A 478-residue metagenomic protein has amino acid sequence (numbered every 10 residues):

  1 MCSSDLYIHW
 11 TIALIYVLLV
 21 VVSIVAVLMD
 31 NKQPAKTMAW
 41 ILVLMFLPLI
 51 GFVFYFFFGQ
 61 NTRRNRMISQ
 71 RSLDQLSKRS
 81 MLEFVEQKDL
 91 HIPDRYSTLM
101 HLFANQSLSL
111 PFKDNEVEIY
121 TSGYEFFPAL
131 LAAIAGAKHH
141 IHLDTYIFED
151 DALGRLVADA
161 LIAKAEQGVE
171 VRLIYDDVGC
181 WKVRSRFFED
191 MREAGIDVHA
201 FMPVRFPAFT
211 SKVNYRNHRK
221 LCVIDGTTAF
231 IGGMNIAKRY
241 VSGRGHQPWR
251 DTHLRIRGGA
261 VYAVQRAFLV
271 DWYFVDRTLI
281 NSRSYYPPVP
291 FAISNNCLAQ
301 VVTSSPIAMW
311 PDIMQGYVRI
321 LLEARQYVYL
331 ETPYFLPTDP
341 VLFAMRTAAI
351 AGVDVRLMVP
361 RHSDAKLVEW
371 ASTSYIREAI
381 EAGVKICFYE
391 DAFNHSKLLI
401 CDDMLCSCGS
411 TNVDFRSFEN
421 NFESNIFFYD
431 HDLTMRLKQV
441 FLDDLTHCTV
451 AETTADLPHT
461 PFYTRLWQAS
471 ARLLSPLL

Functional and structural regions predicted by a protein language model:
M1-Q315, R319, E323, S363 (+6 more regions): N-terminal localization/anchoring segments of enzymes in phospholipid and broader phosphate metabolism
A308, T332, L336, S363-W370 (+1 more regions): A short glycine-/small-residue-rich loop at the edge of a beta-strand within enzyme catalytic domains
A324-Q326, Y334-R356, P360-R361, A365: Helical hairpin unit composed of two closely spaced alpha helices linked by a short loop
D339-L342, E369-A371, C401, E419: Histidine/acidic-residue-rich catalytic or RNA/ligand-binding cores of hydrolases and nuclease-related proteins
I386-E390: Active-site donor-binding acidic/aromatic loop of nucleotide-activated sugar and phosphosugar transferases involved
K397: Catalytic-core elements of nucleic-acid end-processing and repair enzymes
